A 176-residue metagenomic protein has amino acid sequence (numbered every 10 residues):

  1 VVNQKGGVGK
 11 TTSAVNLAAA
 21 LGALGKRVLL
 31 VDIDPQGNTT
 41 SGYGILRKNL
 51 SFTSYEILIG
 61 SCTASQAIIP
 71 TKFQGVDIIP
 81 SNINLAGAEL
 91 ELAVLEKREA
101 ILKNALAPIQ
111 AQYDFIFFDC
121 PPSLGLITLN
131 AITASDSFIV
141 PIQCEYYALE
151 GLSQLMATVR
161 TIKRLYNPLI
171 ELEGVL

Functional and structural regions predicted by a protein language model:
V1-L176: P-loop NTP-binding core
